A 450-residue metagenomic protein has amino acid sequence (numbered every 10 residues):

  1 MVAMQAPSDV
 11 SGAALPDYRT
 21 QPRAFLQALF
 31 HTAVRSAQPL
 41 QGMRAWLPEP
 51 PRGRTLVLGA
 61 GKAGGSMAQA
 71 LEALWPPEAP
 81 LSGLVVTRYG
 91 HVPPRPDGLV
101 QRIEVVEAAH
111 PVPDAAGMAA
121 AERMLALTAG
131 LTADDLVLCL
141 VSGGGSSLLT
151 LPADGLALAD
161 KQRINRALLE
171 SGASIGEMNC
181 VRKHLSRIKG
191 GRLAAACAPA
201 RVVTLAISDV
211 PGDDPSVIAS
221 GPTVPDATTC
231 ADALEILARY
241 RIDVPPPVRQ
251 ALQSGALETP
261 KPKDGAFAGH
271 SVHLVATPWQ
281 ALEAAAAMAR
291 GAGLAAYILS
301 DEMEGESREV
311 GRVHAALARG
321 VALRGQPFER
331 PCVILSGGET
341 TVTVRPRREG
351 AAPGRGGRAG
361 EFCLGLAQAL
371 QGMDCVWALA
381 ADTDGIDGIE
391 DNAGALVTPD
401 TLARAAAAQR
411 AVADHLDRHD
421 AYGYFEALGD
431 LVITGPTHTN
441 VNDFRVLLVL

Functional and structural regions predicted by a protein language model:
V2-L56, G65-W75, V112-A133, A276-A281 (+1 more regions): N-terminal glycine-/serine-/threonine-rich phosphate-binding loop
M67-R95: Active-site cofactor/substrate anionic-group-binding motifs, chiefly glycine- and Lys/Arg-rich phosphate-binding loops
T87-A133, V181-R182: Glycine-rich oxoanion-binding loops at beta->alpha junctions
A116-A119, L125-V217, P222-P225, A403 (+5 more regions): Glycine-rich, mobile lid/loop segments that gate access to catalytic sites or pores
L156-S174, D226-R241, P346-A378: Gly/Ser/Thr-rich active-site loops/lids in small-molecule metabolic enzymes that frequently grip phosphoryl groups
V203, P225-V313: Accessory alpha-helical/coil subdomains and C-terminal extensions that flank or cap enzyme catalytic cores
W279, G293-A380: Active-site segments that bind and position negatively charged phosphate/pyrophosphate groups
R355-G356, E361-L450: Internal helix-turn-beta structural module
